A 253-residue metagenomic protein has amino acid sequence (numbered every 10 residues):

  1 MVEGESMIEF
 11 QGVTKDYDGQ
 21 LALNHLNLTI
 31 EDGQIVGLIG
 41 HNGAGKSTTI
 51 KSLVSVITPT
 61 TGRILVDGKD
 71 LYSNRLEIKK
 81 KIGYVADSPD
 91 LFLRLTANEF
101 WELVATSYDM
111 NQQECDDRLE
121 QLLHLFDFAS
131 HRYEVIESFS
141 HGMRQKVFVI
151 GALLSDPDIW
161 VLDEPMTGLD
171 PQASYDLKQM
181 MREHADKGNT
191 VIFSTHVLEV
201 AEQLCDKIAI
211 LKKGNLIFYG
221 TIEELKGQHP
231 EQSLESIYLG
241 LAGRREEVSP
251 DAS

Functional and structural regions predicted by a protein language model:
G62-S73, E77-I78: Conserved ABC transporter NBD signature motif
E102, T106, Q113-H131: Conserved ABC ATPase "signature" region
W160-E164: Catalytic Walker B motif of ABC-type/P-loop ATPase nucleotide-binding domains
A201-Q203: A short, surface-exposed alpha-helical micro-motif characterized by mixed small hydrophobic and charged/polar residues
Y219-G220: ABC ATPase "signature
